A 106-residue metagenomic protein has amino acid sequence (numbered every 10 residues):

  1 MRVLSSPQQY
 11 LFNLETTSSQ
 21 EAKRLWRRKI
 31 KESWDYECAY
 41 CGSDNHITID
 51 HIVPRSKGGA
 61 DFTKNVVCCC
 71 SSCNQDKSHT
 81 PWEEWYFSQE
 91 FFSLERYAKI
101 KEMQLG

Functional and structural regions predicted by a protein language model:
M1-R24, L94-G106: A boundary/linker detector
Q8, E15-T16, I30-K31, T48 (+1 more regions): A generic structural signal for ordered alpha-helices
S18-S19, R27, Q75-S78: Intrinsically disordered, low-complexity regions enriched in Ser/Pro/Gly/Gln/His and often acidic
Q20-T48, C70: Short cysteine-rich loop/turn motifs with clustered Cys
K29, S33, W85-S88, I100-M103: Residues that form generic nucleotide/phosphate-binding pockets
A39-C68, K77-F87: Histidine-centered nuclease catalytic patch
G58-S72, Q89-M103: Short microdomains enriched in Cys/His and/or Lys/Arg
